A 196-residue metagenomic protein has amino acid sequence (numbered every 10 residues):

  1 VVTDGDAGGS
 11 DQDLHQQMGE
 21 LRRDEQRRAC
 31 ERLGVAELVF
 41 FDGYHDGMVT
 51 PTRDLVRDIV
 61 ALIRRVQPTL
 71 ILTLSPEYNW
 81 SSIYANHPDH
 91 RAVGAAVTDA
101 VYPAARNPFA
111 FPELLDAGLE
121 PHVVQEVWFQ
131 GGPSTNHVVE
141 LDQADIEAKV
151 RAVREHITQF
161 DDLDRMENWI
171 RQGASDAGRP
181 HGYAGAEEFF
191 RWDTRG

Functional and structural regions predicted by a protein language model:
V1-Q67: Active-site rim/loop-helix segments in enzyme catalytic domains that contact anionic ligands
P51-G196: Metal-dependent de-N-acetylase/amidase catalytic core
